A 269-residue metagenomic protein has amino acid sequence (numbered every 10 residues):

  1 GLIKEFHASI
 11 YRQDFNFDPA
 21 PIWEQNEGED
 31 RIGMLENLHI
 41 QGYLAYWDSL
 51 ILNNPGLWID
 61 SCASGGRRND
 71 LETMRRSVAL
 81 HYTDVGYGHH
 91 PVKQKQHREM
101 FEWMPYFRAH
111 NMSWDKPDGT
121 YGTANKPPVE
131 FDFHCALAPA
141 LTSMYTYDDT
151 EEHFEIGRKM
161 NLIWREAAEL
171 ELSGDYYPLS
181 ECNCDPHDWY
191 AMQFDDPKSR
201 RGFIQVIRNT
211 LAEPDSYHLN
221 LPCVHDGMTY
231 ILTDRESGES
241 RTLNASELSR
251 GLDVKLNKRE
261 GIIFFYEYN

Functional and structural regions predicted by a protein language model:
G1, G33, H134: Surface-exposed charge patches
G1-Q13, L50: An active-site-proximal structural segment forming one wall of the substrate-binding cleft that immediately precedes
S9-W23, A63: Core alpha/beta catalytic barrel or barrel-like domain that forms the active/cofactor pocket in diverse metabolic
F17, Y43-S240, E260-I263: Active-site-proximal substrate-binding groove within the catalytic cores of carbohydrate-active enzymes
F17-L44, G86-G88: Aromatic- and acidic-residue-enriched carbohydrate-binding clefts of CAZyme catalytic domains
E29-G33, G42, G119-T120, H187 (+1 more regions): A near-ubiquitous, low-amplitude feature marking generic local secondary-structure context
L243-N269: C-terminal beta-strand-rich structural cap/linker in extracellular carbohydrate-active enzymes
